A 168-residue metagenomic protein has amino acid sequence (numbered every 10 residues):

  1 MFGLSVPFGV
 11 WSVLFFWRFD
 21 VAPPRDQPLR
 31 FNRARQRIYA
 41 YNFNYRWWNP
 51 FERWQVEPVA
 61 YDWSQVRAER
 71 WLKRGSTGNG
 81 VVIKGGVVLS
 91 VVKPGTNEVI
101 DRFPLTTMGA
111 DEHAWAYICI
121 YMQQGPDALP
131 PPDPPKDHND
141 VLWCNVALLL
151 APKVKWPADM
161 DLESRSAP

Functional and structural regions predicted by a protein language model:
M1-D26, A147-P168: Alpha-helical transmembrane spans
D26-P28, R35, K84-G86: Extracellular structured ligand-interaction cores
R30-R46: Membrane-cytosol interface motif
R37-I38, N49-G75: Phosphoinositide-dependent membrane-docking surfaces
I38-Y39, G85-K93: Short polybasic amphipathic segments
L72-G85: Short acidic, Gly/Pro-enriched loop/turn segments at secondary-structure junctions
S90-P168: Terminal and domain-flanking low-complexity segments
